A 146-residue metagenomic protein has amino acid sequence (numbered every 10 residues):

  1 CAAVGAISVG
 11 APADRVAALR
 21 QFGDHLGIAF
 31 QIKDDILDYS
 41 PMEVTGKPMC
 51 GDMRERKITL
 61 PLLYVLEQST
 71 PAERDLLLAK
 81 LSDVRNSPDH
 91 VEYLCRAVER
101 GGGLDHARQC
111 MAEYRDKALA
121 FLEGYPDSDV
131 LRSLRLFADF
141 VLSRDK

Functional and structural regions predicted by a protein language model:
C1-K146: All-alpha prenyltransferase/terpene-synthase fold signal
